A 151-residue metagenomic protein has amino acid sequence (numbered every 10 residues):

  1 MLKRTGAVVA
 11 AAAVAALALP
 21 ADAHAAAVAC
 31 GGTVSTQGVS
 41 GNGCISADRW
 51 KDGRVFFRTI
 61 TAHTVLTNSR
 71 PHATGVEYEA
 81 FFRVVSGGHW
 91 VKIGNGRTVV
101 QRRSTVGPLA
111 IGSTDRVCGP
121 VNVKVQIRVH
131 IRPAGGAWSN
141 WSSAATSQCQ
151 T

Functional and structural regions predicted by a protein language model:
M1-A25: Secretory targeting and sorting signals
A25-T151: Post-signal peptide N-terminal regions of Sec-secreted extracellular proteins
